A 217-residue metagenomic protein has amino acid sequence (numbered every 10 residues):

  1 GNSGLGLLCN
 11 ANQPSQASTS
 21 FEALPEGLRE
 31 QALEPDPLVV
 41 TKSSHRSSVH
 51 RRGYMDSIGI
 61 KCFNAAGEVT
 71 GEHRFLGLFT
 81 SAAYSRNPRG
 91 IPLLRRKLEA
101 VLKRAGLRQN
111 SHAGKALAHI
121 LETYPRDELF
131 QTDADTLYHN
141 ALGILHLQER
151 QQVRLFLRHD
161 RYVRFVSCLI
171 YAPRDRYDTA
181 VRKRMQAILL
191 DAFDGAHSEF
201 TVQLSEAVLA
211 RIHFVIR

Functional and structural regions predicted by a protein language model:
G1-R217: Extended, well-ordered protein cores
